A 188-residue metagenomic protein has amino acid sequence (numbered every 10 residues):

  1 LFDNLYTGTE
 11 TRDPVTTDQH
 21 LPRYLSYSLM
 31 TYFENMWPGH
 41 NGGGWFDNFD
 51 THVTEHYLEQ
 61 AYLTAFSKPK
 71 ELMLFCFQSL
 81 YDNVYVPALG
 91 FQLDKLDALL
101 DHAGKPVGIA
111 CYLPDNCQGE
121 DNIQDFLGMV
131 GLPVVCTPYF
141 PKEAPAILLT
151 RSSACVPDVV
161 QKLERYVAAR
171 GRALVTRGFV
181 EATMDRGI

Functional and structural regions predicted by a protein language model:
L1-P133: Hydrophobic targeting/anchoring helices
P114-R186: Helical hinge/lid and interdomain linker segments adjacent to catalytic or ligand-binding clefts that mediate domain
